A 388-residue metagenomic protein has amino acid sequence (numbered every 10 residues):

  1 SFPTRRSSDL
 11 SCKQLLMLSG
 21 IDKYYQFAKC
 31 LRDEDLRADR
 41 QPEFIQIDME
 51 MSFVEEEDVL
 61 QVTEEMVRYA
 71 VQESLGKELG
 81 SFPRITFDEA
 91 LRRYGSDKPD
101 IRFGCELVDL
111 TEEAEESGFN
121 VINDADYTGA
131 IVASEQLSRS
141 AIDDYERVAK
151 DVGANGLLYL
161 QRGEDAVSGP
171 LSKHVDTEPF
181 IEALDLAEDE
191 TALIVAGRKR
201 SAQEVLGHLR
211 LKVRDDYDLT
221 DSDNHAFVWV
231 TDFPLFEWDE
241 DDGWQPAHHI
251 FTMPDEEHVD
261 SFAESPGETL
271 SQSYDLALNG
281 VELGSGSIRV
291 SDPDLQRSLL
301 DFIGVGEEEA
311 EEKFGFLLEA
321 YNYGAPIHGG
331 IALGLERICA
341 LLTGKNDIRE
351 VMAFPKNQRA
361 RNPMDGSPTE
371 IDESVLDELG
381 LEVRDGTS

Functional and structural regions predicted by a protein language model:
S1, R5-S388: Class II aminoacyl-tRNA synthetase catalytic cores and aaRS-like
